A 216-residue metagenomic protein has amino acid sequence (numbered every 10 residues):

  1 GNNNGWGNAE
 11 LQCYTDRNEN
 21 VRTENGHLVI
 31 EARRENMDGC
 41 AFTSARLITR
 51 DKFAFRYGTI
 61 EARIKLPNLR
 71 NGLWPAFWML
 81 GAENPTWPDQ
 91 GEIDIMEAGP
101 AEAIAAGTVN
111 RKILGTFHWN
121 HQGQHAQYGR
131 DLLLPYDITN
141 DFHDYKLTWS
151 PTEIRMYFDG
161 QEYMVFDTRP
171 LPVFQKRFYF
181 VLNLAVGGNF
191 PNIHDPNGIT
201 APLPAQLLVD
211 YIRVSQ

Functional and structural regions predicted by a protein language model:
G1-Q216: GH16 jelly-roll
